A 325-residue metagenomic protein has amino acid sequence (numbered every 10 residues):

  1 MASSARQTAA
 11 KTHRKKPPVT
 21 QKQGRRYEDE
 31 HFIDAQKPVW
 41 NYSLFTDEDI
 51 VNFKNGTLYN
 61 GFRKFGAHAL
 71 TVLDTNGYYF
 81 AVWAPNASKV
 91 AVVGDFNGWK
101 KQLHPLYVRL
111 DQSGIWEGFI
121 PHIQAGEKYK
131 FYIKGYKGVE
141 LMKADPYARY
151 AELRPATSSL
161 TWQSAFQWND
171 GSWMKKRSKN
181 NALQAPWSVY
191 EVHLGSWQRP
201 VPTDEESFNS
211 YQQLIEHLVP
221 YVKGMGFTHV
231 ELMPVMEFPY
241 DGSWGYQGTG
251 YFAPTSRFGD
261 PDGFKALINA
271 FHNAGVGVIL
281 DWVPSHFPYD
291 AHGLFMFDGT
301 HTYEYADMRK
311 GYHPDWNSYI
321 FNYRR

Functional and structural regions predicted by a protein language model:
A2-T75, Y79, K100, R109-E191 (+2 more regions): The feature marks proteins involved in alpha-glucan
W83-V90, W99: Short proline/glycine-enriched turn/loop motifs at strand-loop junctions of beta-rich domains
A87, Q124-G126, D262: A generic structural signal for alpha-helix starts
V90-V92, Y129: Short beta-strand elements bearing conserved aromatic residues within extracellular beta-rich modules
G94-F96: Inter-domain linker/hinge segments that demarcate the starts of reverse transcriptase and RNase H-type modules
L103-P105: Short, solvent-exposed S/T- and G/P-enriched segments that are highly enriched in secreted/extracellular and lumenal
M174-W187, H193-R325: Substrate-binding/active-site clefts of carbohydrate-active enzymes
